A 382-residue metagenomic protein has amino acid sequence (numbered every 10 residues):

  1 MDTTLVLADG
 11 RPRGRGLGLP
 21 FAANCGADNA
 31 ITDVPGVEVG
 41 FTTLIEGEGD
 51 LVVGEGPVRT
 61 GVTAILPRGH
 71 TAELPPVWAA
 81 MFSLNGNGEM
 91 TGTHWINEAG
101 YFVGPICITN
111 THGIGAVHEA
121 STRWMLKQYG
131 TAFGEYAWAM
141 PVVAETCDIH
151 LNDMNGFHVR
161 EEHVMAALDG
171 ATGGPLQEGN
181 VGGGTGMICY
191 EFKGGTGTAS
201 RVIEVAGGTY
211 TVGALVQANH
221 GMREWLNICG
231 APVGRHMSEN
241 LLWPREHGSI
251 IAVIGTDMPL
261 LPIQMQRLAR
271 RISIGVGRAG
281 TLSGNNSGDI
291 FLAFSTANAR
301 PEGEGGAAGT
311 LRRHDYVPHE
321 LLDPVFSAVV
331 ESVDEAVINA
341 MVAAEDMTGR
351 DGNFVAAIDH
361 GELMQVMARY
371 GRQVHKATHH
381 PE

Functional and structural regions predicted by a protein language model:
M1-E382: Alpha/propeptide regions of enzymes that mature by internal proteolysis
